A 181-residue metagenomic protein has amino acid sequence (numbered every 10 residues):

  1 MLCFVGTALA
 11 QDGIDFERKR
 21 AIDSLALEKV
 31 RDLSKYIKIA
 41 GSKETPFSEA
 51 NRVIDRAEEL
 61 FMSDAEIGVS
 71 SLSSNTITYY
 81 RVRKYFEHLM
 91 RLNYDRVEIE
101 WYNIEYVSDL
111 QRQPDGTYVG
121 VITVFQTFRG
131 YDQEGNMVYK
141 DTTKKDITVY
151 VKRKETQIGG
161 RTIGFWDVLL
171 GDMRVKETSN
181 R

Functional and structural regions predicted by a protein language model:
V5-G6: N-terminal signal peptide c-region/cleavage motif recognized by signal peptidases
A10-V53: Short, low-complexity N-terminal intrinsically disordered segments enriched in polar/charged residues
Q11, M62-S63, V124: Short loop/turn segments at strand-loop or loop-helix junctions that form parts of catalytic or ligand-binding pockets
S24, S71-S73, T142: Coil residues (strongly favoring Ser/Thr
I39-S42, P46-D55, S71, I99-I104 (+1 more regions): Short glycine-rich, low-complexity/disordered patches
A50-E98: Short solvent-exposed beta->alpha transition segments
E105-R181: Exposed beta-sheet edge and beta->alpha loop/turn motif
